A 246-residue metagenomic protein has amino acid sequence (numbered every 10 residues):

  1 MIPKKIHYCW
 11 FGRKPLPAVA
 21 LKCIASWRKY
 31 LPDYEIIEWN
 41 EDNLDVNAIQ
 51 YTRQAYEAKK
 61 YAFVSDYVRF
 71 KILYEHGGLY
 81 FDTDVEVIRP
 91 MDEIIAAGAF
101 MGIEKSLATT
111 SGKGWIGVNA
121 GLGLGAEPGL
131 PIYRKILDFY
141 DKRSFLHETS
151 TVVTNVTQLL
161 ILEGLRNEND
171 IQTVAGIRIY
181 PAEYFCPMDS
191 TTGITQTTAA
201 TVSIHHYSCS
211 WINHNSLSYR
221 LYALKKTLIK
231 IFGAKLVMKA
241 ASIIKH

Functional and structural regions predicted by a protein language model:
M1-S65, T83-H246: Glycosyltransferase-associated regions of secretory-pathway enzymes, highlighting luminal stem/catalytic domains
D66-G78: Small-residue hinge/turn detector
